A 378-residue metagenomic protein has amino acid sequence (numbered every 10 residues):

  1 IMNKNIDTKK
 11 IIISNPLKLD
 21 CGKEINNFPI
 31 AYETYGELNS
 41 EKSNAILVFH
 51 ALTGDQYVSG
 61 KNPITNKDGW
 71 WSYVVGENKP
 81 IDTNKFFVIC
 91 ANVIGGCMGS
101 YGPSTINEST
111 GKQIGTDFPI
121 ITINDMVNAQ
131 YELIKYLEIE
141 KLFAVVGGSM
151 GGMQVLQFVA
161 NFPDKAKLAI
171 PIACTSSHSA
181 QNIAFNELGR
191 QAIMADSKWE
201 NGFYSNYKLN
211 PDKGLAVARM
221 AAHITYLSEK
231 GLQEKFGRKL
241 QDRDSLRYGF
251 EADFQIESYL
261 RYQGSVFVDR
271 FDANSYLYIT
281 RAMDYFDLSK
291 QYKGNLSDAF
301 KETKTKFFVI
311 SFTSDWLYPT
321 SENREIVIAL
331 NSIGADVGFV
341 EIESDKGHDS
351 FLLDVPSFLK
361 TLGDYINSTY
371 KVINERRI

Functional and structural regions predicted by a protein language model:
M2-V48, N62: Catalytic-loop region of hydrolases
E33, E37-L38, S43-N107: N-terminal cap/lid subdomain of alpha/beta-hydrolase-fold enzymes
K67-D68, K79-I134, I183, E187-S205: Cap/lid segment of the alpha/beta-hydrolase catalytic domain
K141-I183: Conserved hydrolase catalytic core segment
P171-V266: Alpha/beta-hydrolase-fold enzymes
Y292-L296, P319-L330: Short alpha-helix in the alpha/beta-hydrolase fold that links the catalytic acid
T303, V309-S311: Short beta-strand/loop motif that positions the catalytic acidic residue of the alpha/beta-hydrolase fold
E325, N331-I378: Catalytic active-site module of serine/aspartate enzymes centered on a nucleophile-bearing elbow/loop
